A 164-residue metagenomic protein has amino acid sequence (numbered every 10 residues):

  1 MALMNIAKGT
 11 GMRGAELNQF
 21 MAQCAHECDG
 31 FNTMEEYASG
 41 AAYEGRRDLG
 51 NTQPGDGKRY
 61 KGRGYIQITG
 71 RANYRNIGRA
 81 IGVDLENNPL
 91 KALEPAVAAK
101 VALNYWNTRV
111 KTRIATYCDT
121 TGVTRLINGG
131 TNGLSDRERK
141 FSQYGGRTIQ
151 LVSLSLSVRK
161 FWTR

Functional and structural regions predicted by a protein language model:
M1-A2, G14, S135-R139, Q143-R164: Extracellular cell-wall/glycan-interacting regions and their flexible linkers
M1-A25, D29-G30: Export/targeting segments at the very N-terminus of extracytoplasmic proteins
K8-M12, E86-L93, A115-C118: Short, mixed-charge amphipathic alpha-helical segments
F20-Y105: Peptidoglycan-targeting cell-wall enzymes and recognition modules
M21, L103, T124, N128 (+1 more regions): Non-transmembrane alpha-helical segments in soluble domains of secreted/periplasmic/extracellular proteins
C24-E27, A115-L134: Acidic helix/loop microenvironments that form the catalytic cleft of cell-wall polysaccharide enzymes
V97-A99, T108-A115: Proteins synthesized as precursors that undergo proteolytic processing into mature forms
